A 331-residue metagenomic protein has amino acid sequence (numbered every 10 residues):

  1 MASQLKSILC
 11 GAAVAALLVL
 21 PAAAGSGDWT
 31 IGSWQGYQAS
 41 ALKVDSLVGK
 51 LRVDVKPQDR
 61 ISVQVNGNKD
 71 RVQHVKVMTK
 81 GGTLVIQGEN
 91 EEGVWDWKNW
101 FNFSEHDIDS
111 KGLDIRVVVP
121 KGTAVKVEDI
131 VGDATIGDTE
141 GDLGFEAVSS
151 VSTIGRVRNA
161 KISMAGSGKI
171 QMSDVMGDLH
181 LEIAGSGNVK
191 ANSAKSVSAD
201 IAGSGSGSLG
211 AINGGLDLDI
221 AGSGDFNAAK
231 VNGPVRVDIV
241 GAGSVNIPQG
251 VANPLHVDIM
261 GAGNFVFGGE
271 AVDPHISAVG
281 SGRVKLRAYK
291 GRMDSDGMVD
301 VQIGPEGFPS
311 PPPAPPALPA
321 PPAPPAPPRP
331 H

Functional and structural regions predicted by a protein language model:
M1-C10: Bacterial N-terminal signal peptides that target proteins for export
C10-L20: Bacterial N-terminal signal peptides
A23-A165, K169-I183, N188-S193, S198 (+4 more regions): Acidic (Asp/Glu) and glycine-rich low-complexity loops/linkers that are typically intrinsically disordered
D45-S46, A147, V151, D219 (+2 more regions): Terminal or extended low-complexity segments
I162, L181, A199, L218 (+3 more regions): Calcium-binding motifs, dominated by EF-hand helix-loop-helix domains
G166-G168, G185-G187, G203-G205, G222-G224 (+4 more regions): Periodic glycine anchor positions in long extracellular repeat architectures
K195-I247: Eukaryotic tandem repeat interaction scaffolds
S244-L286: Ankyrin-repeat and related helical/solenoid repeat scaffolds used for protein-protein interactions
